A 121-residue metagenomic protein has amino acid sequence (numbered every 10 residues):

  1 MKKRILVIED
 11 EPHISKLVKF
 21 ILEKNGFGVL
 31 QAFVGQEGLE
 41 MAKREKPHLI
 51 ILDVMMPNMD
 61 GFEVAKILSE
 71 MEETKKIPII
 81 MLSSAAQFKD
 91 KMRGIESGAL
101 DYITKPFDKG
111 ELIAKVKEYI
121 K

Functional and structural regions predicted by a protein language model:
K16-K24: Charged docking surfaces used in two-component/phosphorelay signaling
G26-F33, M41: Short hydrophobic/Thr-rich beta-strand motif most characteristic of the beta2 strand and flanking loop of CheY-like
E45-I51: Active-site beta3 strand of CheY-like receiver
M56: Receiver (REC) domain active-site loop signature in two-component systems and cognate sites in sensor histidine kinases
F107-V116: C-terminal output helix
